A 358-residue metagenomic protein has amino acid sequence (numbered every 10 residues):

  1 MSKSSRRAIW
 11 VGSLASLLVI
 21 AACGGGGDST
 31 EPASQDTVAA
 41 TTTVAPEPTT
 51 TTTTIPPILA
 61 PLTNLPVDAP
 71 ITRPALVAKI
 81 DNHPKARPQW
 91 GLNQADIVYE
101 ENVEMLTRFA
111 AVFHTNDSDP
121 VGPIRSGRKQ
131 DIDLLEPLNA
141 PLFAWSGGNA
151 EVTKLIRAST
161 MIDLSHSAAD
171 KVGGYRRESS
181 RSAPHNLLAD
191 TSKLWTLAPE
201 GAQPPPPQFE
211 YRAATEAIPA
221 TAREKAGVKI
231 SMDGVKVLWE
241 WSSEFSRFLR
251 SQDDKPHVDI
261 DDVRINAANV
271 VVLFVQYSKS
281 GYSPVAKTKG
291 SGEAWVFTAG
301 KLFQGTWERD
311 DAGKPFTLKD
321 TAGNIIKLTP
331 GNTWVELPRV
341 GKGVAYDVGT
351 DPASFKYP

Functional and structural regions predicted by a protein language model:
S2-V11: Bacterial N-terminal signal peptides that target proteins for export
V11-S13, K289: Hydrophobic alpha-helical segments and their boundary regions
V19-A22: C-terminal motif of bacterial Sec signal peptides marking the signal peptidase cleavage site
G24-T50: Short, low-complexity, disordered segments immediately C-terminal to signal peptides in bacterial exported proteins
D36, T51-Y99, E104-P358: A surface/extracellular/periplasmic glyco- and lipid-processing/surface-interacting theme
